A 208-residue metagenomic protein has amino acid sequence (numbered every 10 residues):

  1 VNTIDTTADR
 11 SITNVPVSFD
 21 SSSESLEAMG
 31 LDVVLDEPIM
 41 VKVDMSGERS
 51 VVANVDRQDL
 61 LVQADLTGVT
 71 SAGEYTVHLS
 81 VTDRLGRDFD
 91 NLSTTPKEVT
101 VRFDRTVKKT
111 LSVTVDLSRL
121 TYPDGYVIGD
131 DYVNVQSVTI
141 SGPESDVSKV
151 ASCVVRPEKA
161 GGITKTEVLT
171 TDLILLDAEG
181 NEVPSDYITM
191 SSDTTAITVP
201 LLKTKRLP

Functional and structural regions predicted by a protein language model:
V1-P208: Structured interface patches
